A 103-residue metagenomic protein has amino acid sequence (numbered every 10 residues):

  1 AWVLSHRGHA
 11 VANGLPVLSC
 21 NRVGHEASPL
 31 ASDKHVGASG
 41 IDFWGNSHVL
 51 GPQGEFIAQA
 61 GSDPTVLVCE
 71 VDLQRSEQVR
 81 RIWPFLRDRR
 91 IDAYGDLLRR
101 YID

Functional and structural regions predicted by a protein language model:
A1-L67: CN hydrolase (nitrilase-like) catalytic-core segments centered on the catalytic cysteine and neighboring Lys/Glu
W2-V3, D72, R90, L98: A structural signal for well-ordered alpha-helical scaffolds and beta->alpha junctions
G8-N13, G40, V71-D72, R80 (+1 more regions): Short, surface-exposed linear patches
P64-I82: A short, polar/charged loop-to-alpha-helix boundary motif
E77-D103: Cysteine/selenocysteine-centered motifs that mediate thiol-based redox chemistry or coordinate metal-sulfur cofactors
